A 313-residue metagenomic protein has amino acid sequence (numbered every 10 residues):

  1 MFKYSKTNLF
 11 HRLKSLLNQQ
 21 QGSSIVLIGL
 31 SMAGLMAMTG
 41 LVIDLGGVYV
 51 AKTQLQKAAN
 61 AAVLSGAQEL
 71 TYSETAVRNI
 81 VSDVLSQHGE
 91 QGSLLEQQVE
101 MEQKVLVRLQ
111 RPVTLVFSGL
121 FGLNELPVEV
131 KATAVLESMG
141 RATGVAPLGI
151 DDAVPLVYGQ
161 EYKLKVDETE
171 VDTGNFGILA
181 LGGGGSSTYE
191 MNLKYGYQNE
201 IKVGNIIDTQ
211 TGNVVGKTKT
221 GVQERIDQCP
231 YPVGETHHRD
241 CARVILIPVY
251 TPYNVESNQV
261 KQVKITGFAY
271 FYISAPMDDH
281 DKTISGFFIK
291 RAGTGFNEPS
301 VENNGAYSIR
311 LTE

Functional and structural regions predicted by a protein language model:
F2, Y49, T53, V63-V116 (+1 more regions): Short amphipathic secondary-structure patches
F2-N79: Alpha-helical assembly-interface signal, strongest on the long, hydrophobic N-terminal helix that forms
Q21-G22, N60-S65, V84-G92, G196-N205: Short low-complexity stretches enriched in small and charged residues
G22, G40, G46, A76 (+6 more regions): Glycine-centered flexibility motif
Q103-L106, P127-E313: N-linked glycosylation sequons
V116-L123: Flexible, membrane-facing loop/turn or short amphipathic-helix motifs that contact lipid bilayers or gate lipid-binding
